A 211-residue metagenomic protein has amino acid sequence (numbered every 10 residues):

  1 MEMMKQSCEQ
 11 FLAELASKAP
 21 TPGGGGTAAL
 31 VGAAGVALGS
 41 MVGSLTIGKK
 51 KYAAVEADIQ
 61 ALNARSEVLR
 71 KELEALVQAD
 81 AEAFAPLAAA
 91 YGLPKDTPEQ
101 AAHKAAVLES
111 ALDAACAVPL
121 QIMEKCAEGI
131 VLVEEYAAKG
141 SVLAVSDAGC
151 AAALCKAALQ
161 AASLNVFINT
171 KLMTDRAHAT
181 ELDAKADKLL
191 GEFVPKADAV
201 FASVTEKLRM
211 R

Functional and structural regions predicted by a protein language model:
E2-Q6, A197-R211: Accessory "access/gating" subregions that flank catalytic or transport cores
M3-P22: Short, hydrophobic/aliphatic alpha-helical segments
S17-S40, A144-A162: Conserved phosphate/anionic-ligand binding catalytic regions in large, soluble enzymes, centered on
L30-A34, L62, L69-E72, L76 (+6 more regions): Amphipathic alpha-helix face/heptad-repeat signature
L38-D58: Phosphate-handling active-site elements
K51-A89, L189, D198: A structural-propensity feature for long, helix-poor, extended segments
D80, F84-A153, A157: Amphipathic alpha-helical interface segments
G129-L132, A144-V204: Preference for long, well-ordered alpha-helical segments
